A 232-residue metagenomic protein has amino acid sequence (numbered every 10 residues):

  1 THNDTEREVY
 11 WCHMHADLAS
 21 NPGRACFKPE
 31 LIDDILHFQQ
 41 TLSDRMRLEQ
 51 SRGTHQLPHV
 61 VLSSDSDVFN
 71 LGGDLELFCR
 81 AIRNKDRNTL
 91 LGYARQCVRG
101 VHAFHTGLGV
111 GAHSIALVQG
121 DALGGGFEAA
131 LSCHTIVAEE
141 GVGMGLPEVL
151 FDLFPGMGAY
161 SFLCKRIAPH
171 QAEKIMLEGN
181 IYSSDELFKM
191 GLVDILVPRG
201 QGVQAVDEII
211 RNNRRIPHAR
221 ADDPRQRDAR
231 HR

Functional and structural regions predicted by a protein language model:
T1-V60: Conserved CoA-thioester-binding segment of acyl-CoA-metabolizing enzymes
R47-Q50, L75-V118: An acidic, glycine-rich surface segment that forms the CoA-thioester-binding/catalytic face of crotonase-fold enzymes
L62, D74, A129-L131, L187: Hydrophobic/aromatic residues within transmembrane alpha-helices of multi-pass small-molecule transporters
F104-F151: Glycine-rich beta-to-alpha active-site loop
G124, G179-E186: Acidic, divalent-metal-coordinating active-site segment for phosphoryl/phosphodiester hydrolysis, typified by short
H134-T135, K174, E178, I195: Well-ordered beta-strand positions
S161-H170: Hydrophobic, secondary-structure "cap" segments at the distal end of domains
D194-R232: C-terminal long alpha-helix characteristic of the crotonase
